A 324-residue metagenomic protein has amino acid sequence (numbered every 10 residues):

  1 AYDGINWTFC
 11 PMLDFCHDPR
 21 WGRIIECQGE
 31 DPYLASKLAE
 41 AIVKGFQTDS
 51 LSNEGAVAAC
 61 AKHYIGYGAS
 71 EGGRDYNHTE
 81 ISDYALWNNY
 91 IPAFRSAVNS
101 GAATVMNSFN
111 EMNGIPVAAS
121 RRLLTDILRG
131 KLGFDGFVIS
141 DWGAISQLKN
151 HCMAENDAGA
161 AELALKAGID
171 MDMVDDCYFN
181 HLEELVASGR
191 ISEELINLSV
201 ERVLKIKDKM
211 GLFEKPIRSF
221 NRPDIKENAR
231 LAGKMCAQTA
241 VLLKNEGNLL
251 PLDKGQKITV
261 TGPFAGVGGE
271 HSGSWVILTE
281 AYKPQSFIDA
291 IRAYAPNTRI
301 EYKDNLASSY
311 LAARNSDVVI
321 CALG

Functional and structural regions predicted by a protein language model:
A1-G324: Glycoside hydrolase catalytic-domain context in secreted enzymes
